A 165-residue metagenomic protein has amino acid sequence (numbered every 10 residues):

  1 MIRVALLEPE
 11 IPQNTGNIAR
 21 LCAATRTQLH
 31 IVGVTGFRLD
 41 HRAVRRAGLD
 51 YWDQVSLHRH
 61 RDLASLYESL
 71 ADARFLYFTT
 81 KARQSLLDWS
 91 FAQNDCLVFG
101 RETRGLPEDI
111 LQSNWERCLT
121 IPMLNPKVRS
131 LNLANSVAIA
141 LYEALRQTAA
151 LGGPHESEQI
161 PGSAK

Functional and structural regions predicted by a protein language model:
M1-K165: Post-transcriptional modification and biogenesis factors for structured RNAs of the translation apparatus
